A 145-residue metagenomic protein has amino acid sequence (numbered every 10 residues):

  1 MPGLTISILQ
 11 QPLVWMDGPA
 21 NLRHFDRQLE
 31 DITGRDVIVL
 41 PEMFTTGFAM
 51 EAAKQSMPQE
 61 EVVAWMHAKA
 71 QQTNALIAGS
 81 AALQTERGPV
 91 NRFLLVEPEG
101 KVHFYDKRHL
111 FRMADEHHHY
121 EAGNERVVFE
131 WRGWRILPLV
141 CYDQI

Functional and structural regions predicted by a protein language model:
M1-I8: Extreme N-terminal starter segment of soluble prokaryotic enzymes
T5, T33-G34, R135: Short loop/turn motifs at secondary-structure junctions
I8, A78, I136-L139: Short catalytic-loop micro-motif centered on adjacent basic/acidic residues
Q10-Q28: N-terminal phosphate-binding loop and adjacent alpha-helix
Q11-V14, F44, L110, Q144: Hydrophobic pocket-lining residues within nucleotide cofactor-binding pockets
G18, R27-P98, H103: Cys-nucleophile CN-hydrolase/nitrilase-fold catalytic domain and related Cys-dependent amidase chemistry that acts on
Q84-I145: Active-site catalytic loop in hydrolytic enzyme cores
